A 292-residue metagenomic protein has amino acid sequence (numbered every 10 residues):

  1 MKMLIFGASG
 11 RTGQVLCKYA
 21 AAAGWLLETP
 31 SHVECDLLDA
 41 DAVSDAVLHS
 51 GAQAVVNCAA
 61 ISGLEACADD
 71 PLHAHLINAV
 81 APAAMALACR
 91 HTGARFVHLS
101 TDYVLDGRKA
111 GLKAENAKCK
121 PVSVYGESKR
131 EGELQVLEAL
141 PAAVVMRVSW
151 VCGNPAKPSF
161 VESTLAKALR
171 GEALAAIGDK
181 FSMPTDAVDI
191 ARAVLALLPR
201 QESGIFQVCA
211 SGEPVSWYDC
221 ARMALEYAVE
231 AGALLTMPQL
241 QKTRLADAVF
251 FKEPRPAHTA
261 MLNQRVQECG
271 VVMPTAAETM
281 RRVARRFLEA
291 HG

Functional and structural regions predicted by a protein language model:
M3-A21: N-terminal Rossmann NAD(P)H-binding glycine-rich loop of SDR-like oxidoreductase domains
F6, P30, C58-A59, F96-T101 (+1 more regions): SDR active-site strand-loop-helix element
A21, W25-V43: Adenosine-cofactor binding site in Rossmann-like domains, unifying the SAM/SAH pocket of S-adenosylmethionine-dependent
L37-I77, A88-R90: NAD(P)H-binding glycine-rich loop region in Rossmannoid oxidoreductase-like domains and their noncatalytic homologs
L76, A81-A84, V104-M146, V151-C152: Catalytic helix-loop patch of NAD(P)-dependent Rossmann-fold dehydrogenases
L134-S182, A187-D189: NAD(P)-dependent short-chain dehydrogenase/reductase
R200-F251, H291-G292: Mid/C-terminal beta-alpha module of Rossmann-like enzyme folds, strongest in SDR-family dehydrogenases/epimerases
P274-G292: Amphipathic terminal alpha-helices
